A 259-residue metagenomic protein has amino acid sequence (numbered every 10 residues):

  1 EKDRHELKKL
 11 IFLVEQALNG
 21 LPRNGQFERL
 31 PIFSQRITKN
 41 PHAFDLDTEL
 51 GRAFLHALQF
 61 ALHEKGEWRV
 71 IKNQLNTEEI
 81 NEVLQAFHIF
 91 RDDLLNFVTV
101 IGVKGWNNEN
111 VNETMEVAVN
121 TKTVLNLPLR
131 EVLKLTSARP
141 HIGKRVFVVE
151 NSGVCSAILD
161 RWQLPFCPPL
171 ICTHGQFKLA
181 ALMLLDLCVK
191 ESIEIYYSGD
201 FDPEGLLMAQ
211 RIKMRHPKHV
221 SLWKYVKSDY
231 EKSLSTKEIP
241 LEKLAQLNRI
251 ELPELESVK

Functional and structural regions predicted by a protein language model:
E1-C172, F177-K190, E204, Q210-R211 (+1 more regions): Nucleic-acid enzyme cleavage-core boundary/entry regions
F166, I193, R215-S221: Structural alpha-beta junctions
S192-D202: Acidic beta-strand-to-loop metal/phosphate-binding motif
